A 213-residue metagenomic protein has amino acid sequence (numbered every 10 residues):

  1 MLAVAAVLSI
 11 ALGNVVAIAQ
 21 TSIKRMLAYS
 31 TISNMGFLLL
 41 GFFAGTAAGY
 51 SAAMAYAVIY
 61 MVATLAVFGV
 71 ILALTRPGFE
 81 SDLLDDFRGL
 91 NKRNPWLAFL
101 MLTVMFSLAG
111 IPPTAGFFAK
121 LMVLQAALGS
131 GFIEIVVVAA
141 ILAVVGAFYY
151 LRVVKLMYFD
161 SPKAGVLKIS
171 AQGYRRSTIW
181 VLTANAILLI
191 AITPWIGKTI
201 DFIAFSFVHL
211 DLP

Functional and structural regions predicted by a protein language model:
M1-I111, Q125, V145: Hydrophobic transmembrane alpha-helices and their helix-loop junctions in integral membrane proteins
M26, A48-A52, A98-L100, I111-F118 (+3 more regions): Extended hydrophobic-aromatic, low-complexity segments
A28-T31, F117-A126, Y158, K198-F205: Re-entrant/interfacial helical elements at transmembrane boundaries that shape and gate the permeation pathway
G49-Y50, W96-V104, F132-A139, S177-A186: Select transmembrane alpha-helical segments in multipass membrane proteins
Y60, G116, T193: Short, conserved phosphate/pyrophosphate- and ester-handling motifs at nucleotide-, phospho-/glycolipid
M61-E80, L128, E134-S170: Predominantly late transmembrane helices and immediately cytosolic-facing juxtamembrane segments
E80, L84, R88-W96, R152-P213: Cytoplasmic/organellar membrane-interface segments at the starts of transmembrane helices in multi-pass inner-membrane
V104-A115, K120-A147: A conserved mid-to-late transmembrane alpha helix and its immediate loop/hinge that forms the functional core
